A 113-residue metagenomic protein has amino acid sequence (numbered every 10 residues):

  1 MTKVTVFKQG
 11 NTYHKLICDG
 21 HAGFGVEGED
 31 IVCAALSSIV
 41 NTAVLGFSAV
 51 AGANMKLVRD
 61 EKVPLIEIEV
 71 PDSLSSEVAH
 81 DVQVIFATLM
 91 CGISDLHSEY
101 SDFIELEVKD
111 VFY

Functional and structural regions predicted by a protein language model:
M1-I31, N41, L45-Y113: N-terminal intrinsically disordered, cationic/polar leader segments that include organellar targeting peptides
V32, L36: Short, conserved glycine- and acidic-residue-centered signature motifs in active-site or ligand-binding loops
